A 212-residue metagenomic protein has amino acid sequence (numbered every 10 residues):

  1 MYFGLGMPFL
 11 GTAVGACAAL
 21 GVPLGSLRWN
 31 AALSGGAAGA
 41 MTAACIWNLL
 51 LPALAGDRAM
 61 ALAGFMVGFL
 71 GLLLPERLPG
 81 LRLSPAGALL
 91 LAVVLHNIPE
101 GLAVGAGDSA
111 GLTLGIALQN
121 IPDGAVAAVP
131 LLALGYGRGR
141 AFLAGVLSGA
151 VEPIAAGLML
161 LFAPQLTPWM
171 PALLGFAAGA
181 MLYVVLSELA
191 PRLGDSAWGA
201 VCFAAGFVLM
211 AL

Functional and structural regions predicted by a protein language model:
M1-L212: Intrinsically disordered, metal-sensing/regulatory segments
